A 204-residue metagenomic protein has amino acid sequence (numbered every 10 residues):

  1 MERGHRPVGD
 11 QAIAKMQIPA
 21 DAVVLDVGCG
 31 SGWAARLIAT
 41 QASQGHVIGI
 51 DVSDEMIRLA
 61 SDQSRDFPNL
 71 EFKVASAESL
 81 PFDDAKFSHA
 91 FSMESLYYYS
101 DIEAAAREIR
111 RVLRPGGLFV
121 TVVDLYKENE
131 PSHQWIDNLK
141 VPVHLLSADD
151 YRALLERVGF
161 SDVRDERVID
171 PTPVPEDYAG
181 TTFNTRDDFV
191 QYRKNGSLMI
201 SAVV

Functional and structural regions predicted by a protein language model:
M1-I13: Conserved SAM-binding loop and adjacent beta-strand
V23-S79: Class I SAM-dependent methyltransferase SAM/SAH-binding core
E78-H89: A short acidic, Gly/Pro-enriched loop at the edge of an enzyme's catalytic core that lines a small-molecule cofactor
H89-I102: A short SAM/SAH-binding and catalytic strip from SAM-dependent methyltransferases
E103-P115: A short glycine-rich, Lys/Arg-flanked "PGG" loop and its adjoining helix->strand segment in the class I
G117-V123: Conserved beta-strand signature within the Rossmann-like core of class I S-adenosyl-L-methionine
D124-P142: Short, glycine-/aromatic-enriched active-site segment of Class I SAM-dependent methyltransferases
V143-G159: Short alpha-helix
